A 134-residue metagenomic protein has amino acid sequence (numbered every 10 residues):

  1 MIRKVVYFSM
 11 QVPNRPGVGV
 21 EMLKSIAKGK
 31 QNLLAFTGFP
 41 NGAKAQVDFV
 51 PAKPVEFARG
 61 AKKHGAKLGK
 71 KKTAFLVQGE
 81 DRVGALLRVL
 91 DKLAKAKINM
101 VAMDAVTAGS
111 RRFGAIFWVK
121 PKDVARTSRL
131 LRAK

Functional and structural regions predicted by a protein language model:
M1-K134: A conserved regulatory-domain signal marking ACT and ACT-like small-molecule sensing domains and adjacent regulatory
